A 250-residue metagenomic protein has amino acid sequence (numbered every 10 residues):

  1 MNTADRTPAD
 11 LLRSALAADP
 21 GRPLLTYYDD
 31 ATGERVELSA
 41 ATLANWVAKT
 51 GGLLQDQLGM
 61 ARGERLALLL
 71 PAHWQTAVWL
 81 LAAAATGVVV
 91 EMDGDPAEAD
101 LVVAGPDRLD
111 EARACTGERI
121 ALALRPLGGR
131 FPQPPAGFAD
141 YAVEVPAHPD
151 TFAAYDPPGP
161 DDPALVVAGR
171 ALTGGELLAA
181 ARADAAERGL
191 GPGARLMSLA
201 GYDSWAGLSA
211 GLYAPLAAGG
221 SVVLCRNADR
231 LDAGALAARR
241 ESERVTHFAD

Functional and structural regions predicted by a protein language model:
M1-P8, D29-G33, T42, G51 (+1 more regions): Long terminal accessory regions outside catalytic cores
N2-L25, D156: A short N-terminal helical cap/helix-turn-helix that marks the beginning of AMP-binding/adenylate-forming
A17-D19, G59-R62, G94-D100, R113-T116 (+2 more regions): Flexible, charged surface loops at secondary-structure boundaries
L25-M60, V166-G189: Conserved AMP-binding/adenylate-forming core of the ANL superfamily
L53-V88, D93, P192-Y213: Conserved AMP-binding/adenylate-forming
L68-L69, T76, L80, A84-D110 (+3 more regions): Short beta-strand->loop structural element characteristic of the AMP-binding/adenylate-forming
L101-A186, R244-D250: ANL superfamily adenylate-forming
R182-R195, D203-A249: Conserved AMP-binding/adenylation subdomain of ANL enzymes
